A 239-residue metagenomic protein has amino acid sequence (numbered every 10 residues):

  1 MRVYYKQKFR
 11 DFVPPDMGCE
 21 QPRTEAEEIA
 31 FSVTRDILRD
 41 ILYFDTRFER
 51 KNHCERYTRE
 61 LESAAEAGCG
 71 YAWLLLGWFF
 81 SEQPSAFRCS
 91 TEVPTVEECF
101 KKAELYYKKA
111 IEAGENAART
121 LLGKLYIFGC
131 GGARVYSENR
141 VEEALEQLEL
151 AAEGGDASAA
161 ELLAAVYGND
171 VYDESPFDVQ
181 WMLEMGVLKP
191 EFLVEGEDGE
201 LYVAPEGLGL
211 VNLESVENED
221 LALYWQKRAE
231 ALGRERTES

Functional and structural regions predicted by a protein language model:
M1-C54, R59, S63: N-terminal alpha-helical interaction modules that lie
G18, V33, F44, E66-G70 (+9 more regions): Short helix-capping/linker turns of helical repeat alpha-solenoids
A30-F31, R35-D36, L74, T120 (+2 more regions): TPR/TPR-like alpha-solenoid signature
D36-F44, L75-C89, R119-G131, A165-D170 (+1 more regions): Hydrophobic face of amphipathic alpha-helices that form TPR/SEL1-like repeat modules and related alpha-solenoid
E49-R59, A86-Y106, A133-Q147, Y172-E184 (+1 more regions): Structural signature of tandem alpha-helical TPR/SEL1-like repeats, specifically the intra-repeat loop/turn
E62-A64, K109-A110, L150-A151, A229: Canonical positions in the second alpha-helix
F79, L125, A151, V166 (+2 more regions): TPR/TPR-like alpha-solenoid repeats
M185-G186, P190-E191, E195-S239: Terminal, low-structured helical/coil segments at or just beyond the last alpha-helical repeat
